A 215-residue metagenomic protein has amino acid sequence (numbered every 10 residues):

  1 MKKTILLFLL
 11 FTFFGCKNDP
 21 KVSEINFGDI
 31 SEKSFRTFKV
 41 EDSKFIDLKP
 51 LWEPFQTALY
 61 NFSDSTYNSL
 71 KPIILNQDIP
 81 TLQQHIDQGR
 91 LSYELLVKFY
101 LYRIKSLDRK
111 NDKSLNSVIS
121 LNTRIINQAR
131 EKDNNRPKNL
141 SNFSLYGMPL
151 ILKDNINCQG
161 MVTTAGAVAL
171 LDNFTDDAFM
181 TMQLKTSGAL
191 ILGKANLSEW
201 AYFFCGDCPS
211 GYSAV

Functional and structural regions predicted by a protein language model:
K2-L7: Sec-dependent signal peptide recognition, specifically the positively charged N-region followed immediately by
F8-L9, Q159: A periodicity- and composition-biased signal for non-globular, repetitive helical segments
L10-F11, D108: Short, linear, compositionally biased motifs with a strong N-terminal bias
F14-G15: C-terminal motif of bacterial Sec signal peptides marking the signal peptidase cleavage site
D19-T164, V168-L170, W200-F203: Short, well-ordered alpha-helical
K132-L140, L171, D176-D177, C208-V215: N-terminal domain-start motif of subtilase-like serine proteases
D177-V215: Short glycine/serine-rich loop segments
